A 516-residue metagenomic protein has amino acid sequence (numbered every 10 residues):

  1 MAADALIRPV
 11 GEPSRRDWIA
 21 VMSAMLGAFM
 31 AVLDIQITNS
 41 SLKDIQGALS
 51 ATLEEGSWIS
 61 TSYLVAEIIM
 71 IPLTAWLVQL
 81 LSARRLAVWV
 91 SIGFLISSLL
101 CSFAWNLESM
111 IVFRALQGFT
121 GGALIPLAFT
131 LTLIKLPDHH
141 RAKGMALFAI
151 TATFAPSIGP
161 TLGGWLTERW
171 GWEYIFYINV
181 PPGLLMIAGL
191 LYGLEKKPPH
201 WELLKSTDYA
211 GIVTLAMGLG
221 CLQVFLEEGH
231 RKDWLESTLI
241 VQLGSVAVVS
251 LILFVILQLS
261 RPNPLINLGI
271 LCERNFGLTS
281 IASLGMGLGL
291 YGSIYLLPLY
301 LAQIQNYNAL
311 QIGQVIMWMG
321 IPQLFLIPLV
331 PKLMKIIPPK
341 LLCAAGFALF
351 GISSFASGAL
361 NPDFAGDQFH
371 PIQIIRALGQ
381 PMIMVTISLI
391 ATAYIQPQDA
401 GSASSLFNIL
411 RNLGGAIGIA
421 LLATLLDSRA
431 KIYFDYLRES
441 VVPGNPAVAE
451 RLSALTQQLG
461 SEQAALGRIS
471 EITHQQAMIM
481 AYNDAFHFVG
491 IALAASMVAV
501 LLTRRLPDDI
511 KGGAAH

Functional and structural regions predicted by a protein language model:
A2-A3, R8-V10, V21, S41 (+5 more regions): Hydrophobic transmembrane architecture of multi-pass small-molecule transporters
R15-S91, S98, E108-I111, P126 (+8 more regions): Transmembrane core module of solute transporters
E55, H140-L147, D399-L406: Cytoplasmic loop-to-transmembrane helix junctions
S97-S102, Q117, L190, A356-L360 (+2 more regions): MFS-fold secondary transporters
G121-I150: Cytoplasmic helix-loop-helix junction between adjacent transmembrane helices in 12-TM secondary transporters
P126, L147, A152, P156-G164 (+4 more regions): Glycine/proline-centered helix-kink
F154-P160, G164, F369-E450: Small-residue-rich alpha-helical segments with characteristic i,i+4
P181-P198, G218-E228, V246-S260, A499-R504: C-terminal membrane-cytosol helix-exit motif in multi-pass small-molecule transporters
